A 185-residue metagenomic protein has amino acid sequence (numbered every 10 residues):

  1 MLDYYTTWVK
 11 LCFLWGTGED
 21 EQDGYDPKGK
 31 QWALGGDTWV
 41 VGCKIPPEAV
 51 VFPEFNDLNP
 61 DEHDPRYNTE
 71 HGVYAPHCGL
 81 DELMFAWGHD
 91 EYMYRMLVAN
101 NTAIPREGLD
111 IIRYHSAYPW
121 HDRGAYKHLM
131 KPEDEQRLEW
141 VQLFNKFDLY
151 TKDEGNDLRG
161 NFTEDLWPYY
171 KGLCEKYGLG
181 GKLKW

Functional and structural regions predicted by a protein language model:
M1-E164: Divalent metal-dependent catalytic cores for phosphoryl transfer on phosphate-bearing substrates
W167-W185: C-terminal helix/juxtamembrane-tail motif
